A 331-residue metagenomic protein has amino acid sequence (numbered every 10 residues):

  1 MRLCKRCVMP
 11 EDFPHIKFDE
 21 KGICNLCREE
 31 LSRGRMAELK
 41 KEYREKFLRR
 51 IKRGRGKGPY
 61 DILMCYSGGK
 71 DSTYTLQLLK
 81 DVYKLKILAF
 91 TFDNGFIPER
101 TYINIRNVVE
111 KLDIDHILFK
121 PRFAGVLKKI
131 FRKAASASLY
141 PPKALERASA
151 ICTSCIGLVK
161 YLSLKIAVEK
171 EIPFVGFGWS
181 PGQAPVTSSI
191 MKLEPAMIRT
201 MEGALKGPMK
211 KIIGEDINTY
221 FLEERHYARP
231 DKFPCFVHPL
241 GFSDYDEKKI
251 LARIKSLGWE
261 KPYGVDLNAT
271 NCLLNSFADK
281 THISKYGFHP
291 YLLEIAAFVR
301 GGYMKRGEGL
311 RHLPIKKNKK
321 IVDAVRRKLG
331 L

Functional and structural regions predicted by a protein language model:
M1-I62, L78, V82-L331: Nucleotide-activated chemistry modules centered on ATP-dependent adenylation/adenylyltransferase
I62-D71: Short, glycine-rich nucleotide/cofactor-binding loops
Y74-T75: Hydrophobic positions on the alpha1 helix immediately C-terminal to the Walker A/P-loop
